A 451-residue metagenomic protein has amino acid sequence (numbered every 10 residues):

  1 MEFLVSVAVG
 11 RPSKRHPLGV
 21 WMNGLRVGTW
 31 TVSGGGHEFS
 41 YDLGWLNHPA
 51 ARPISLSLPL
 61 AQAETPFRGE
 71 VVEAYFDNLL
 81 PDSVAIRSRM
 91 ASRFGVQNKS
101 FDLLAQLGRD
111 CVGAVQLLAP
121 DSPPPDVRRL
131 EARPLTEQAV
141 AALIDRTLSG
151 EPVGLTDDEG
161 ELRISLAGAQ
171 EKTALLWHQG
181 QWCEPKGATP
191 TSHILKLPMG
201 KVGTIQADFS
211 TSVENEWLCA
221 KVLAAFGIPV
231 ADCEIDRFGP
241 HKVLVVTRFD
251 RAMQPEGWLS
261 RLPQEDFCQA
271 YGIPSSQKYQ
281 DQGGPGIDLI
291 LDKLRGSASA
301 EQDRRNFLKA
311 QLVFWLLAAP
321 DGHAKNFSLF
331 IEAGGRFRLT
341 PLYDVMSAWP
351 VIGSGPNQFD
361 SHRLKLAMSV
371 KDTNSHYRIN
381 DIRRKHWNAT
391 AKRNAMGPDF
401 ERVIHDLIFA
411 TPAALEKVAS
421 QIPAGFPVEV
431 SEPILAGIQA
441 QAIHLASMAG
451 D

Functional and structural regions predicted by a protein language model:
M1-A324, S328-D451: Anionic ligand-binding catalytic core segments
